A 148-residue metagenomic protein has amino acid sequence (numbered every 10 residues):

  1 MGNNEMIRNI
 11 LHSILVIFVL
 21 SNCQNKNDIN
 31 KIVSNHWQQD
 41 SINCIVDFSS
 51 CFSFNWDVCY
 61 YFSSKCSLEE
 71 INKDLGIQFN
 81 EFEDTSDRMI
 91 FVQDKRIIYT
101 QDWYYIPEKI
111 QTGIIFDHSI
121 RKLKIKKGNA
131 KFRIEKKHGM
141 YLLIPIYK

Functional and structural regions predicted by a protein language model:
M1-S21: Sec-dependent bacterial lipoprotein signal peptides
G2, C23-N80: N-terminal export/targeting and maturation segments
R8, Y60, C66, L123-I125: Hydrophobic transmembrane signal anchors and adjacent membrane-proximal interface regions, especially in viral
N9, I14, I45, L75-I77 (+1 more regions): Residue-level detector of functional hotspots within protein domains
H12, V19, Q78-N80, D84: Residues embedded in well-ordered secondary-structure elements
L75-G76, T85-K148: Extracytoplasmic electrostatic interaction patches
